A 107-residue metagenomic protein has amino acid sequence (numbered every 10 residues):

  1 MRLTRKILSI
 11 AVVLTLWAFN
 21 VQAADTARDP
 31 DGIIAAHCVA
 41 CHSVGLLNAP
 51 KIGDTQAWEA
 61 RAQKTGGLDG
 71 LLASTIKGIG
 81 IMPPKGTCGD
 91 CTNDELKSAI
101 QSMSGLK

Functional and structural regions predicted by a protein language model:
M1-I10: Bacterial N-terminal signal peptides that target proteins for export
L14-T15: Repetitive helical segments and hydrophobic/amphipathic motifs
A18-V21: N-terminal signal peptide c-region/cleavage motif recognized by signal peptidases
A24-D25: Boundary of Sec targeting at the N-terminus
R28-H37: Local sequence-structure signature of Cys/Sec-based thiol-disulfide redox active-site neighborhoods
A36-V44, A99, M103: The canonical Cys-X-X-Cys-His
H42-L71: Gly/Gly-Pro-rich "capping" loops immediately C-terminal to redox-active cysteine motifs in periplasmic/lumenal
P50-K51, L71-S98, M103-L106: Axial heme c-ligation environment in periplasmic c-type cytochrome domains
